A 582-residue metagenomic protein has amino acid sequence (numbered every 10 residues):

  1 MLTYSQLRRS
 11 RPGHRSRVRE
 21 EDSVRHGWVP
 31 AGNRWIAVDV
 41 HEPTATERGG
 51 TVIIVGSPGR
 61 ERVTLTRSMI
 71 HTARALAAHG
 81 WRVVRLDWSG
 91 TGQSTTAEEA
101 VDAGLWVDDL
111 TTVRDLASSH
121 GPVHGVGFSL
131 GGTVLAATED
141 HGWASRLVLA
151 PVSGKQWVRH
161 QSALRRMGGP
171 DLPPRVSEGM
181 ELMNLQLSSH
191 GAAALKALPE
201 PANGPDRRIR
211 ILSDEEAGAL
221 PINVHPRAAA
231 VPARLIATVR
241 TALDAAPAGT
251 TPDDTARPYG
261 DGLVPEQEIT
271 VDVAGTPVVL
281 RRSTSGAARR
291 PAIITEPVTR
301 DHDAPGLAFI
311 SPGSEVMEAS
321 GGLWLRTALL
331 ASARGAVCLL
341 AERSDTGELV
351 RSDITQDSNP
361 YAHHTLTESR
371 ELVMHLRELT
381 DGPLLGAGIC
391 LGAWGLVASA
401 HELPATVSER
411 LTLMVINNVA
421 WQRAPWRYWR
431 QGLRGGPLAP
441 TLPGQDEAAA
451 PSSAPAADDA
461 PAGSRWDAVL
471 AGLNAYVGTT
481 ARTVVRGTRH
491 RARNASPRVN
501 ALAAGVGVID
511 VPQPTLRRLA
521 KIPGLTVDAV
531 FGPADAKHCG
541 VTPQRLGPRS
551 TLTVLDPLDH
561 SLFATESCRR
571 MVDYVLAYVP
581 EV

Functional and structural regions predicted by a protein language model:
L2-G50, A229-A233, A237-P305, A564: N-terminal cap/lid segment of alpha/beta-hydrolase-fold proteins
N33, P43-D87, A287-G347: Short, surface-exposed "cap/lid" segments of acyl-processing enzymes
T46-E47, A117-G121, D301, L376-G382 (+1 more regions): Glycine-rich phosphate-binding loop signature in dinucleotide/nucleotide-binding domains
G49-V52, P122-H124, S145, A304-A308 (+2 more regions): Structural motif
D87-V101, E342-N359: Glycine-rich "HGGG/HGxG" loop immediately N-terminal to the catalytic nucleophile of the alpha/beta-hydrolase
E98-S118, D353-L379: Alpha/beta-hydrolase active-site loop
V126-T138, A387-A400: Glycine-rich nucleophile elbow surrounding the catalytic serine of serine-hydrolase chemistry
G142-D254, T406-L546, T553-V572: The alpha/beta-hydrolase serine catalytic core
